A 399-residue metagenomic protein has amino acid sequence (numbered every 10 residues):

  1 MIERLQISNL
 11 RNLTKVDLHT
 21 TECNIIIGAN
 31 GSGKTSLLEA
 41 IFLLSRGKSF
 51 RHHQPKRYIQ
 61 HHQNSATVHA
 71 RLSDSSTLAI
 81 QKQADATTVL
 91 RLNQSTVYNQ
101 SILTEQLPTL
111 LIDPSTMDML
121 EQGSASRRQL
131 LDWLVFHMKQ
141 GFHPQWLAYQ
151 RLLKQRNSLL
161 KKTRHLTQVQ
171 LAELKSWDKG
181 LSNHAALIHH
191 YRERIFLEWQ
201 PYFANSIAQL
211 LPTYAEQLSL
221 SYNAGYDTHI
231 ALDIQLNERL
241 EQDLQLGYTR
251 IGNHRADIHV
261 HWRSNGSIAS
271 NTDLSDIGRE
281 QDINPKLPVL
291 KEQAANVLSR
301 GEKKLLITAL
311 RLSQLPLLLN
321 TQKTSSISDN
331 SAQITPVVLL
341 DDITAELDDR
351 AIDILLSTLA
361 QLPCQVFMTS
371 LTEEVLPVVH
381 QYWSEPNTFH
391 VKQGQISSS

Functional and structural regions predicted by a protein language model:
M1-A29, V169-N183, L187-V337, E346 (+4 more regions): Conserved NTPase motor "head" modules and their coupling/switch loops across ABC/AAA+ ATPases, GTPases, and GHKL ATPases
K34: Conserved lysine of the Walker
L43-P55, S313-Q322: Post-Walker A helix-loop "phosphate-sensing" segment adjacent to the P-loop in P-loop NTPases
S45-S126, V135-F142, A204, N237-E241: Nucleotide-state sensing region of NTPase/ATPase domains
A70, Q365-L371: Structural recognition of the conserved hydrophobic beta-strand(s) that form the central parallel beta-sheet of P-loop
D341-I343: Walker B catalytic acidic pair
S384-S397: H-loop (His-switch) and adjacent beta-strand-loop-beta switch element of ABC-type ATPase nucleotide-binding domains
